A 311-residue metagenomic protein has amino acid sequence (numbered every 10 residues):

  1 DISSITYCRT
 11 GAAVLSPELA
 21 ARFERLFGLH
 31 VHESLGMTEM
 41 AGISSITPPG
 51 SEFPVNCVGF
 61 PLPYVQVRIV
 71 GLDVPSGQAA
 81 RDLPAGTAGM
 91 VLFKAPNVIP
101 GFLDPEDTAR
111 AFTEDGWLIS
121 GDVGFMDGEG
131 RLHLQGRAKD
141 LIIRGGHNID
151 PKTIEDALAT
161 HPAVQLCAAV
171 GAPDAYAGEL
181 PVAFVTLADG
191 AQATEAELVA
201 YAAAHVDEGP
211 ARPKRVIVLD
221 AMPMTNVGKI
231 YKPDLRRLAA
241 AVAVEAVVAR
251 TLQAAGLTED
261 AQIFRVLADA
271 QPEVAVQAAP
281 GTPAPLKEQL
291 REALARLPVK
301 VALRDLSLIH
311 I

Functional and structural regions predicted by a protein language model:
D1-S4: Short, conserved loop/helix-junction motifs that constitute active-site signature segments in enzyme catalytic cores
T6-S34, T38-L132, A138-L141, I154-E155 (+1 more regions): Conserved AMP-binding/adenylate-forming
V31, V67, C167, R215-V218: Generic structural signal for residues in well-ordered beta-strands
S34, V70, V170-A172, L219 (+1 more regions): Conserved beta-strand termini and adjacent loop/short-helix elements that scaffold enzyme active sites in alpha/beta
A95, P100-G101, R110, G121-A211 (+2 more regions): AMP-binding/adenylate-forming catalytic core of the ANL superfamily
E208-V218, A295-S307: Conserved short beta-strand edge segments in small beta-sheet-based binding/regulatory domains
P283-A295: Extended Gly/Ser/Thr-rich low-complexity repeat segments, especially those forming or decorating extracellular
I309-I311: Conserved small/polar residues in nucleotide/adenosyl-binding loops
